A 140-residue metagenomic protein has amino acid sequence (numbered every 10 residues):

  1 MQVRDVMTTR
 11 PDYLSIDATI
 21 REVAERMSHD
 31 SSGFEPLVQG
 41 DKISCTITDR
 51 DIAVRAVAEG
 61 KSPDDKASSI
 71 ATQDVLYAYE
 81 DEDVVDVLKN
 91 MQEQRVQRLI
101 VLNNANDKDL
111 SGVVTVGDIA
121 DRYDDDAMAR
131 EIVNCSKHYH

Functional and structural regions predicted by a protein language model:
M1-R10, T48-Q92, L110-H140: Tandem CBS (Bateman) regulatory domains
T8, A24-E25, D41-I43, K61-P63: Short, flexible segments with low predicted structural confidence
Y13-S31, V38, A78-V96, L102-N104 (+1 more regions): The conserved cystathionine-beta-synthase
V38, I43-S44, S111: Short hydrophobic beta-strand segments in globular cytosolic domains
R50, Q97-R98: Short, cationic motifs built from Arg/Lys/His that form the positively charged side of catalytic pockets
A105-D109: Short, solvent-exposed loop/turn segments that connect beta-strands within catalytic domains and beta-strand-rich
